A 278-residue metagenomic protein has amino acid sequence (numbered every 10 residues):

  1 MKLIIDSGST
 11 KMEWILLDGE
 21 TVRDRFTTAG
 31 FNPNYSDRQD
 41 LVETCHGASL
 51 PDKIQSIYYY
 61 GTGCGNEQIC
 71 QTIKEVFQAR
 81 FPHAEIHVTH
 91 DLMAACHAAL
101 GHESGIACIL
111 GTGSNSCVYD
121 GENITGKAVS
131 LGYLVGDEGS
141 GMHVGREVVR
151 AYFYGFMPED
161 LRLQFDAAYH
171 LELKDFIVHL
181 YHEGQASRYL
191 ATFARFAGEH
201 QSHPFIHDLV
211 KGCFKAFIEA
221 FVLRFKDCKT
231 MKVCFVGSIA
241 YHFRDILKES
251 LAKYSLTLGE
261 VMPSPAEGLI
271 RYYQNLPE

Functional and structural regions predicted by a protein language model:
M1-S56, A99-S104, V149-E278: ATP-binding/phosphotransfer module of carbohydrate and carboxylate kinases, centering on a glycine-rich
I5, T27, T44, Y58-T62 (+6 more regions): Generic detector of intrinsically disordered, low-complexity, polar/charged segments
G8, I15, T62, M93 (+1 more regions): Anionic group-transfer/hydrolysis microenvironments
I15, Y58-Y60, H87, A107: Short, conserved beta-strand segments within well-ordered enzyme catalytic domains that often line or immediately flank
G30-P33, Y60-Q68: Alpha-helical substrate-recognition element adjacent to the catalytic core
S56-I57, K74: N-terminal non-globular leader segments, chiefly Sec-dependent signal peptides
Y60-G65, L110-G113, M231-A240: Glycine-rich beta-strand-to-loop/alpha-helix junction loops that act as flexible
G65-D160: Phosphate-binding/catalytic loop of phosphoryl-transfer enzymes
